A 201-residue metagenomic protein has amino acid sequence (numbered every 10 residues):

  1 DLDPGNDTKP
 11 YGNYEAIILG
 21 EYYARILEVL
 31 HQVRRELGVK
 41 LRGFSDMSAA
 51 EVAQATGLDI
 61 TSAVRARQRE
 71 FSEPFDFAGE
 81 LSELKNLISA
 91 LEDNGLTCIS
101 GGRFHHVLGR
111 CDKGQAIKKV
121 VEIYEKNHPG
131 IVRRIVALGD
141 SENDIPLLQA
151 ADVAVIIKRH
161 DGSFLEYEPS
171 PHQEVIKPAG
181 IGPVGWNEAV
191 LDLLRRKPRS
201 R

Functional and structural regions predicted by a protein language model:
D1-F44, R159: Active-site phosphate-binding/coordination module
L2-N13, R35-G38, S82-E83, N127-I131 (+1 more regions): Short, glycine- and charge-enriched coil/turn segments that flank and shape catalytic ligand pockets
D7, T56-D59, L191-R196: Short, surface-exposed amphipathic charged segments that create phosphate/polyanion-binding patches used for binding
R25-V29, M47-S48, N86, N143: Short Gly/charged-rich anion-binding patches and loops
V33-V136: Conserved acidic, metal-coordinating active-site core of Asp-based, Mg2+-dependent phosphoryl-transfer enzymes
R103-R201: Mg2+-dependent phosphoryl-transfer enzymes with acidic/Ser/Thr/Gly-rich catalytic loops
